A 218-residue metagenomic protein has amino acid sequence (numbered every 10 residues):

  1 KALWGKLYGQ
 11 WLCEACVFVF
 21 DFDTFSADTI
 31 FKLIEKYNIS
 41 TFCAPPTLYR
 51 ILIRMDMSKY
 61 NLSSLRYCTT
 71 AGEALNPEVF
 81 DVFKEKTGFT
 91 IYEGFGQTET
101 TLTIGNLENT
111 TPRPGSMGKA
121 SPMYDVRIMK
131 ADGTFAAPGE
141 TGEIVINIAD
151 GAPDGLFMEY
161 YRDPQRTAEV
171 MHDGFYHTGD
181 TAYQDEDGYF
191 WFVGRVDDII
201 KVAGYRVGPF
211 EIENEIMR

Functional and structural regions predicted by a protein language model:
L7-Y8, L12-A15, I39-A44, R50-R113 (+2 more regions): Gly/Ser/Thr-rich phosphate-binding loop
A15-Y37, P46-L48, V207-I212: ATP-dependent adenylate-forming carboxylate-activation enzymes
F20-D21, T69-A71, M129-A131, I146-N147 (+4 more regions): Thr-Gly-centered strand-to-loop micro-motif
F42, V126, P153, R166 (+1 more regions): AMP-binding/adenylate-forming catalytic core of the ANL superfamily
G72, G96, G118, D180 (+1 more regions): Active-site glycine-centered loops adjacent to acidic/histidine catalytic or metal-binding residues that shape
G115-A120, F135, V170-G174: Short Gly/Pro-enriched turn/cap motifs at secondary-structure boundaries
M123, T134-E169, V207: Conserved ATP/PPi-binding loop(s) of AMP-dependent carboxylate-activating enzymes
K130-D132, T141, E186-D187: Residue-level recognition of short loop/turn positions
